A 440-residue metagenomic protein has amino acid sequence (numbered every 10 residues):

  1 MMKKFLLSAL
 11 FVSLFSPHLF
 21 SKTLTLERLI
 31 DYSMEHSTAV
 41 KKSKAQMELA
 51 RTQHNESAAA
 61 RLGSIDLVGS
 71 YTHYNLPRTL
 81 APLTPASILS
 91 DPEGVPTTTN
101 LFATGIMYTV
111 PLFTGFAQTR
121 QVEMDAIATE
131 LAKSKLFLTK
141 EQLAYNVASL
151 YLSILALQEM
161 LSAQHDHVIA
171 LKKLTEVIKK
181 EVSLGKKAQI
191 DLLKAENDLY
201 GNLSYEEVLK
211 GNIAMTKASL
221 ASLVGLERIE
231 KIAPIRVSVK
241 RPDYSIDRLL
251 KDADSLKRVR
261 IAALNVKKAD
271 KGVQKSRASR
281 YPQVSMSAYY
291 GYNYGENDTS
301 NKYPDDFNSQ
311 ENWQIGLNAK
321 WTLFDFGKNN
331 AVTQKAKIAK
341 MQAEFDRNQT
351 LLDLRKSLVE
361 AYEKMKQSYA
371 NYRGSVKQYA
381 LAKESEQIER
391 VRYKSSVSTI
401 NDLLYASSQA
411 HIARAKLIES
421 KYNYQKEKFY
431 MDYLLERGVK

Functional and structural regions predicted by a protein language model:
K4, R28, T52, K140-S255 (+4 more regions): Periplasmic alpha-helical coiled-coil/stalk elements that build and connect Gram-negative outer-membrane
F5-L14: Sec-dependent N-terminal signal peptides
L14-F20: C-terminal segment of classical bacterial N-terminal signal peptides
F20-D66, S70-L76, L112, A188 (+5 more regions): Bacterial Sec-pathway N-terminal export signals of envelope proteins
D31-K41, E48-S64, G94, T98 (+8 more regions): A glycine-/polar-enriched beta->alpha junction
K42-S57, T139, L143-S162, T216 (+3 more regions): Amphipathic alpha-helical coiled-coil segments
V68-M107, R236-R241, S287-W321: Small/polar, glycine/serine/threonine/aspartate-rich low-complexity segments that form flexible
